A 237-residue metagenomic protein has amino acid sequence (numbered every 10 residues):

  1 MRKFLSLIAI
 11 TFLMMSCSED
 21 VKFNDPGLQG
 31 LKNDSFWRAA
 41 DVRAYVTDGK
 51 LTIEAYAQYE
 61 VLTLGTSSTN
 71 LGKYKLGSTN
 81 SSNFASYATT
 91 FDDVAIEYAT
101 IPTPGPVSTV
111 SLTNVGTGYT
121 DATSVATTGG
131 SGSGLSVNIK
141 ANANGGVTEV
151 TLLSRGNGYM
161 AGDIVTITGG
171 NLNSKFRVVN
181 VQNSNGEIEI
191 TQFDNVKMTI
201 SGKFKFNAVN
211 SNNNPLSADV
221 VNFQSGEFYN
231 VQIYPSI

Functional and structural regions predicted by a protein language model:
M1-L5: Bacterial N-terminal signal peptides that target proteins for export
L7, T11-A40: Bacterial Sec-dependent N-terminal signal peptides
E19-P26, Y45-K50, Y119-T123, M160-A161: A short, compositionally biased
L28, Y45-P104, V179-K197, V209-S211: Surface-exposed helix/loop patches within compact recognition domains
R38-G49, L135-V137, V178: Short, surface-exposed loop motifs enriched in S/T, G, D/E and P with embedded aromatic residues
L62, T66-Y74, S82, S111-T113 (+4 more regions): Extracytoplasmic low-complexity repetitive segments enriched in small/polar residues
T103-Q182: Conserved, function-critical positions that sit in or immediately flank catalytic and ligand-binding motifs
G186-I237: C-terminal or internal capping secondary-structure element at the end of a domain, subdomain, or sheet
